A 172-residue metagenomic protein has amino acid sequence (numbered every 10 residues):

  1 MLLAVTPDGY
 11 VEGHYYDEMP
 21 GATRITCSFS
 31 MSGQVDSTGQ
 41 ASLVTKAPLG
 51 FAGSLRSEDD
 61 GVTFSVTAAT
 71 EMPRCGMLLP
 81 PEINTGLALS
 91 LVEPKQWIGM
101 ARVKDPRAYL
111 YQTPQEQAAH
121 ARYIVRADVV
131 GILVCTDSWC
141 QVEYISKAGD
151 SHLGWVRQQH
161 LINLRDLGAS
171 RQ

Functional and structural regions predicted by a protein language model:
M1-D59, S90: Central antiparallel beta-sheet cores of small beta-barrel/beta-sandwich binding domains
M1-L2, E12, V35, G39-S42 (+2 more regions): Tryptophan-anchored aromatic micro-motifs
Y16-E18, T113, E143-K147: A generic structural motif
M19-I25, P73-C75, A148-D150: Short, cysteine-centered beta-strand-loop-beta hairpins and adjacent loop/turn segments enriched in charged/polar
S65-V66, I145-L153: Short, exposed beta-strand-loop hairpins at the edges of beta-sheets in extracellular/periplasmic proteins
I83-P114, I124-R126, L133-T136, S146 (+1 more regions): SH3-family beta-barrel domains
A119-H120: Short, conserved secondary-structure segments in the cores of folded domains
D137-Q141: Short aromatic-glycine-enriched beta-strand elements
